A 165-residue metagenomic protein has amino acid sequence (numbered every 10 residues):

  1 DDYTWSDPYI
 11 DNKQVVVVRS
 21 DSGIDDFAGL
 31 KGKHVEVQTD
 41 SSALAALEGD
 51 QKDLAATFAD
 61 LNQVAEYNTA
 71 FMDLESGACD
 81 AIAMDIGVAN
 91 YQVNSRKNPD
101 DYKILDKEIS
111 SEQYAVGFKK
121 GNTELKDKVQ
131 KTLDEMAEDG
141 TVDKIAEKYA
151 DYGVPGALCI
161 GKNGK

Functional and structural regions predicted by a protein language model:
D1, A46-D50, D73-S76, D80-S110: A ligand-binding cleft/hinge motif common to bilobed small-molecule-binding domains
D1-N12: Short beta-strand-centered segments that line the small-molecule binding cleft or hinge of alpha/beta clamshell
D7-Y9, V18-V35: Flexible hinge/capping segments at coil-to-helix
I10-V18, I86, N94-T132, Y152-K165: Periplasmic-binding protein-like
R19-G23, V35-A43, K120-N122: Short coil/turn segments
S22, D60-D73, E112: Short helix-initiation/N-cap motifs at beta->coil->alpha
L30, L74-E75, V116, V129: Hydrophobic residues within well-ordered alpha-helices
S42-N62, D100-I104, K131-K165: Ligand-binding clefts/hinges and TM-proximal coupling segments of bilobed small-molecule sensing domains
